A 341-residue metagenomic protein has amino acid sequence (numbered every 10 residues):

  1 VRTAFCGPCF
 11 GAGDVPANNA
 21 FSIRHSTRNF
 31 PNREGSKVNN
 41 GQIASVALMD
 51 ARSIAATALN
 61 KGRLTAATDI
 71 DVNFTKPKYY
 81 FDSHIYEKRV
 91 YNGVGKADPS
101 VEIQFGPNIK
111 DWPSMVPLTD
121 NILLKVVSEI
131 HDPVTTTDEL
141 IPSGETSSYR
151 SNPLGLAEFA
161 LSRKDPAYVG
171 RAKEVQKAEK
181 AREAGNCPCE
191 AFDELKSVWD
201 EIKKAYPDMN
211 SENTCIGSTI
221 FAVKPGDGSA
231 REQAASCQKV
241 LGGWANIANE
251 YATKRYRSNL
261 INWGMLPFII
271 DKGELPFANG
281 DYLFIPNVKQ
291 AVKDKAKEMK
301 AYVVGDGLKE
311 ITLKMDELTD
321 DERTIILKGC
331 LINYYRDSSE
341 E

Functional and structural regions predicted by a protein language model:
V1-E341: Fe-S-dependent hydro-lyases/dehydratases of central metabolism
